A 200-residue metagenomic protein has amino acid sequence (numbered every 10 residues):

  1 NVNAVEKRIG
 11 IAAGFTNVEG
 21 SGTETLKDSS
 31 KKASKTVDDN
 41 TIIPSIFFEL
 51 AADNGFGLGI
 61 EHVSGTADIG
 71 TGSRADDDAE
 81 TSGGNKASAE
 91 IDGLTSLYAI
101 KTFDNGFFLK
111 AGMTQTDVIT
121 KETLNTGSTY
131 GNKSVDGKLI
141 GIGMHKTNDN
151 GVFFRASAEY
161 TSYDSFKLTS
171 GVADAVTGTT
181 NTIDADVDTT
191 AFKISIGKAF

Functional and structural regions predicted by a protein language model:
V2-D68, G72, A191, A199: Short glycine/proline- and aromatic-enriched beta-strand/turn motifs that initiate or cap beta-hairpins
V5-I9, N54-F56, T95, N105-F107 (+3 more regions): Outer-envelope beta-barrel architecture signal
K7, K31, D38-P44, A89-T95 (+3 more regions): Residues that define the transmembrane beta-barrel architecture of outer-membrane proteins
I11-A13, I46-A52, I60, L97-T102 (+4 more regions): Residues on the lipid-exposed face of transmembrane beta-strands in outer-membrane beta-barrel proteins
A13-E19, H62-D68, G93, F103 (+3 more regions): Transmembrane beta-strands of outer-membrane beta-barrel pores
G22, K31-S34, T66-G70, D77-D78 (+2 more regions): Predominantly the C-terminal beta-signal and adjacent terminal strand-loop region of outer-membrane beta-barrel
D28-T36, E80-S88, E122-N132, T177-A185: Extracellular loop and loop/strand-boundary signature of outer-membrane beta-barrel proteins
I43, G57-T116: Detector for outer-membrane/organellar transmembrane beta-barrel domains, recognizing the amphipathic beta-strand
